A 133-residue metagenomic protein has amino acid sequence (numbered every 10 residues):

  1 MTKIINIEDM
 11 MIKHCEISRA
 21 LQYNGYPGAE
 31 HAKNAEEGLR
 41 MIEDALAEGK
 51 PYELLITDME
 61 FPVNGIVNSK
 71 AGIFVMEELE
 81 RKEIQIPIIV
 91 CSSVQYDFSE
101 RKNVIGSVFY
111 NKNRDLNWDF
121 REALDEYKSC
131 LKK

Functional and structural regions predicted by a protein language model:
T2-K13, I17-L21: Conserved acidic segment of CheY-like receiver
I5, A29-E30: Conserved beta-strand positions in the Rossmann-like core of class I SAM-dependent methyltransferases
M10-H14, E60-G65, V94-D97: Short acidic, S/G/P-rich loop/turn micro-motifs used as interaction or catalytic elements
S18-R19, H31-L54, V63: Acidic, metal-coordinating helix/loop segments flanking the phosphotransfer/catalytic sites of two-component signaling
E30-H31, V90: A structural preference for short, hydrophobic beta-strand core positions in alpha/beta folds
Y52-E80: Conserved phosphotransfer microenvironments
L54, F74-S99, G106: A short, hydrophobic beta-strand element within the central beta-sheet of small alpha/beta folds
D97-E100, N113-K132: C-terminal output helix
